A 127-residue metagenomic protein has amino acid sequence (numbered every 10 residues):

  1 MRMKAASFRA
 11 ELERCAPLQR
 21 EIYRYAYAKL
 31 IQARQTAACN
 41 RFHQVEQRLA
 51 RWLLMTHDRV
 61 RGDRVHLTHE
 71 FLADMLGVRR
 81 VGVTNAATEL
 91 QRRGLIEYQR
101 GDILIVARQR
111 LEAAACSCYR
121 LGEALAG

Functional and structural regions predicted by a protein language model:
M1-A5: Short hydrophobic beta-strand segments that form the core of ligand-binding sensory/regulatory domains
A6, L12-G77: Polybasic "coupling" helices that flank or enter modular domains
F8-R9, L111: A generic structural signal for short hydrophobic patches within well-formed alpha-helices
M55-G127: Phosphate-/nucleic-acid-contacting segments
